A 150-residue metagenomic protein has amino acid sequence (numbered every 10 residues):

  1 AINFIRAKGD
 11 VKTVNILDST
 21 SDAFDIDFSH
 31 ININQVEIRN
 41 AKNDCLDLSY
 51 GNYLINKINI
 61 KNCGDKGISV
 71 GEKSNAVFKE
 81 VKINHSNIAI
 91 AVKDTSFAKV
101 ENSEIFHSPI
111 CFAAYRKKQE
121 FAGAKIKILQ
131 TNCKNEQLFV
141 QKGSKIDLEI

Functional and structural regions predicted by a protein language model:
A1-I150: Extracellular beta-rich repeat passengers
